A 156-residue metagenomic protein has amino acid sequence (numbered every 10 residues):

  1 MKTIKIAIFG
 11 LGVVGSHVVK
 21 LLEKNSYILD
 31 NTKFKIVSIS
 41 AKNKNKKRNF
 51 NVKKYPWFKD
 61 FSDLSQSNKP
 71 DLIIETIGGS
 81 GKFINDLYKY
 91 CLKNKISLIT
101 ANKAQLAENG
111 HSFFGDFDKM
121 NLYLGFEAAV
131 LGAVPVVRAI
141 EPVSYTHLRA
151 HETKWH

Functional and structural regions predicted by a protein language model:
L11: Glycine-rich Rossmann-fold phosphate-binding loop(s) that bind the pyrophosphate of adenine dinucleotide cofactors
G15: N-terminal Rossmann-fold NAD(P) dinucleotide-binding loop
D30-N49: NAD(P)-binding Rossmann-fold cofactor-contacting core
P56-D60: Short acidic-hydrophobic, aromatic-tinged amphipathic segments that line or gate anion-handling sites
D63-L72, T76, S80-T100: Rossmann-fold NAD(P) dinucleotide-binding segment
K103-E127: Rossmann-fold NAD(P)-binding glycine/threonine-rich loop
T146-W155: Conserved small/polar residues in nucleotide/adenosyl-binding loops
